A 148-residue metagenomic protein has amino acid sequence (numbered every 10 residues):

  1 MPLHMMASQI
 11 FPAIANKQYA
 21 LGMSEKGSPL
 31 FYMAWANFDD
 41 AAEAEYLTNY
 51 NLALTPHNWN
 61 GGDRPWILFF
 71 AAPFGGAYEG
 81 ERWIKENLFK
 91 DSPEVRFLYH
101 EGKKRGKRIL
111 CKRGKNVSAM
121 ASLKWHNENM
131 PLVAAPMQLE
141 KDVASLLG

Functional and structural regions predicted by a protein language model:
M1-L54, N129-G148: Non-catalytic substrate-recognition and accessory regions of acyl/acetyltransferase enzymes
A41-M120: Acyl-donor binding region in acyl/amide transferases
K104-G148: Intrinsically disordered, low-complexity terminal/linker regions enriched in Pro/Ser/Gly and acidic residues
